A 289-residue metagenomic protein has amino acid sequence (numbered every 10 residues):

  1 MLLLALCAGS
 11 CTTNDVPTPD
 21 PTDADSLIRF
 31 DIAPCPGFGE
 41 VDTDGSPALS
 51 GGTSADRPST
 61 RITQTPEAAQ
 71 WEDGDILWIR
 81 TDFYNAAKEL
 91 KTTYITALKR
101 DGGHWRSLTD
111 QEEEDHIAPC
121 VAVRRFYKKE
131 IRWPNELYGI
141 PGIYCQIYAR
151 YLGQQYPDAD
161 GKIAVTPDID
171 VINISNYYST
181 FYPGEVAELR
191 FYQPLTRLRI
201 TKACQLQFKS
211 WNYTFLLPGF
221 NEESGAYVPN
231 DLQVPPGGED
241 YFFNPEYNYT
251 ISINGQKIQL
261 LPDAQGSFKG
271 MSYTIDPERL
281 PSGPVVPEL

Functional and structural regions predicted by a protein language model:
M1-L2: Sec-dependent signal peptide recognition, specifically the positively charged N-region followed immediately by
L6-S10: C-terminal motif of bacterial Sec signal peptides marking the signal peptidase cleavage site
C11-L289: Sec-type signal peptide cleavage vicinity
